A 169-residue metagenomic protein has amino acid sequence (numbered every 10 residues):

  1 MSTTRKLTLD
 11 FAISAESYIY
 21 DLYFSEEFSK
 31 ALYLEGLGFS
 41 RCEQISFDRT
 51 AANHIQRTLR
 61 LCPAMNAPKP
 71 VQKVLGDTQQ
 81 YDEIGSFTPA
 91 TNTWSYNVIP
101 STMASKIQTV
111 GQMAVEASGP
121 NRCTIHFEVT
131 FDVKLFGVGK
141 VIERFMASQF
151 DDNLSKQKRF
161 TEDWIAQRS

Functional and structural regions predicted by a protein language model:
M1-A67: Hydrophobic ligand-binding cavity/cleft-lining segments
S2, F39-S40, T78-Q80, K106-Q108: Short solvent-exposed loop/turn micro-motifs enriched in small/polar/acidic residues
D10-S14, R60-A64, T88, E116 (+1 more regions): Solvent-exposed residues in well-ordered beta-strands and their adjoining turns, especially edge/terminal strands
Y18-Y20, F127, T161: Hydrophobic pocket/interface hotspot
Y23, I84, K140-S169: A conserved amphipathic terminal alpha-helix motif
E43-V98: Glycine-rich portal/gate segments that line the openings of hydrophobic small-molecule binding cavities
S46-D48, M113, S155: Short alpha-helix boundary/capping motifs
Y81-S86, S95-A147: Beta-strand/loop substructures that line and gate deep hydrophobic ligand-binding cavities in soluble
